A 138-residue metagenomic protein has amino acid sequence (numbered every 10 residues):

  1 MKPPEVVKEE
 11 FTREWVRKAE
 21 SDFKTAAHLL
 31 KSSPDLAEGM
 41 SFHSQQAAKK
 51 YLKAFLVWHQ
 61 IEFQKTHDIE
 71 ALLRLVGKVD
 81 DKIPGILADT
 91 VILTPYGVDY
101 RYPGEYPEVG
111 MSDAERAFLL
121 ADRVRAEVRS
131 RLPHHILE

Functional and structural regions predicted by a protein language model:
M1-E138: Terminal alpha-helical segments
